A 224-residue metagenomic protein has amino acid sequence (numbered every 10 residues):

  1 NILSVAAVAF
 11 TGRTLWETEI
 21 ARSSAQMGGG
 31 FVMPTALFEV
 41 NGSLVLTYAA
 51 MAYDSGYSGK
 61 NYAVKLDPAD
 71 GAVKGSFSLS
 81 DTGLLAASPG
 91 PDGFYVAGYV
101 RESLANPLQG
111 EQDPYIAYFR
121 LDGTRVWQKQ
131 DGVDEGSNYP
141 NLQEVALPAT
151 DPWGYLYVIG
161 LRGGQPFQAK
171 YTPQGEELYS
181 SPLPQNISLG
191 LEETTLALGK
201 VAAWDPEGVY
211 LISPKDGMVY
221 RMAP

Functional and structural regions predicted by a protein language model:
N1, M51-Y57, R101-L108, R162-Q165 (+1 more regions): Short glycine/acidic-enriched loop and turn motifs that connect beta-strands
I2-A6, K60-V64, D113-A117, Q165-A169 (+1 more regions): A short loop-to-beta-strand structural motif that recurs across blades of beta-propeller domains
A9-R13, D67-D70, R120-G123, T172-Q174 (+1 more regions): Short loop/turn segments that connect beta-strands within beta-propeller blades
R13-S23, Y62, A72-S78, Y115 (+2 more regions): Aromatic (tryptophan-biased) beta-strands that constitute blades/sheets of beta-rich domains
M27-F38, D81-P89, N138-A149, I187-A202: Repeated scaffold domains used in trafficking and secretory/extracellular systems, primarily beta-propellers
G42-L46, D92-V96, G154-V158, E207-L211: Entry beta-strands of beta-propeller and related beta-repeat scaffolds
A203-P224: Blade-level signature of beta-propeller repeat domains, shared across WD40, Kelch, NHL, RCC1 and BNR/Asp-box propellers
